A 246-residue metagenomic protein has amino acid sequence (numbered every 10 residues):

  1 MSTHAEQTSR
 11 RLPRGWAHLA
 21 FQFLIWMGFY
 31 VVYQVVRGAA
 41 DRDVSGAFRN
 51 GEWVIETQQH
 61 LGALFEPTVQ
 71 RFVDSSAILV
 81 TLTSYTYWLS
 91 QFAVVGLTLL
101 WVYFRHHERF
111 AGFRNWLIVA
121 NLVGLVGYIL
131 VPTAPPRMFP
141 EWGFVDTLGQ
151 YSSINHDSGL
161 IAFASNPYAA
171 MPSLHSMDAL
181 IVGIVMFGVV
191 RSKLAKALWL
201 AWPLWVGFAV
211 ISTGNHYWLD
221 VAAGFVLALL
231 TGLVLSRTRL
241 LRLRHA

Functional and structural regions predicted by a protein language model:
S2-A93: N-terminal transmembrane-helix/juxtamembrane module of multi-pass inner/ER membrane proteins
S2-Q7, S236-A246: Membrane-interface capping segments at transmembrane-helix boundaries
P13, A17, F21, I25 (+3 more regions): Alpha-helical transmembrane segments of integral membrane proteins
V31, V35, N121-L130, A201-S212: Aromatic-anchored segments of alpha-helical transmembrane domains
R37, V44-E56, Y103-L194, R242-A246: Membrane-interface loops
Y85-L100, H175-G183: Hydrophobic alpha-helical transmembrane segments
P135-W142, N166-A170, L204-T231: Interfacial helix-loop-helix junctions of multi-pass membrane proteins
G183-F187, A228-S236: Hydrophobic transmembrane alpha-helices
